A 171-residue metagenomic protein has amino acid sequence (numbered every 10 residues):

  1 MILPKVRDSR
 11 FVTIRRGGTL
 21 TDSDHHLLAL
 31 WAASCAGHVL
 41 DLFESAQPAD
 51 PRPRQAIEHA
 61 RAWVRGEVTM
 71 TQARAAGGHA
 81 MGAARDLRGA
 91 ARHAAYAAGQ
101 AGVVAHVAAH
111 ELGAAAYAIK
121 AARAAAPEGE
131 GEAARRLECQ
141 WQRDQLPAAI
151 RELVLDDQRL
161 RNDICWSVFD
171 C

Functional and structural regions predicted by a protein language model:
M1-Q142: Structured binding/interaction patches within domain cores
K5, Q140-C171: Acidic, carboxylate-rich catalytic segments that either coordinate divalent cations
